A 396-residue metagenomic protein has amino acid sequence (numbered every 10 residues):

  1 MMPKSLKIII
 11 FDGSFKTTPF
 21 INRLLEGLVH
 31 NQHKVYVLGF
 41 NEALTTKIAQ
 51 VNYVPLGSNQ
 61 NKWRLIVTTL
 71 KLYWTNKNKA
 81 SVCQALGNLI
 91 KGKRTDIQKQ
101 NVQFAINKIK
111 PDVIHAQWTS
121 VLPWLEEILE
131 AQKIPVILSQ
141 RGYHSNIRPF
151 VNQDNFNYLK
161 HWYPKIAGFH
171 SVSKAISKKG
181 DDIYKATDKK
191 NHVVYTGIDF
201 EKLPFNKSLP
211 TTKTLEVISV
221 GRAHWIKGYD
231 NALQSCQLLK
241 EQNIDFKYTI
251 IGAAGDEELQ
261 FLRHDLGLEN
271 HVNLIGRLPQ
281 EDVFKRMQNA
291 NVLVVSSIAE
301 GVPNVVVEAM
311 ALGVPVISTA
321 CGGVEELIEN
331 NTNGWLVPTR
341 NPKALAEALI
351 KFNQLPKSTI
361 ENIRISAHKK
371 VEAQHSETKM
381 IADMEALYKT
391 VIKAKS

Functional and structural regions predicted by a protein language model:
H170, L209-K227, L233-C236, I251: Conserved donor-binding/catalytic core segment of Leloir-type glycosyltransferases
A175, G197: Carbohydrate-associated surface elements
I198, V220, K247-Q260, G276: Glycosyltransferase donor-sugar binding loop
Q260-L278: Nucleotide-activated donor-binding/catalytic signature segment of Leloir-type glycosyltransferases, i.e., the conserved
R277-L278, K285-A290: Short alpha-helical donor nucleotide-sugar binding micro-motif in glycosyltransferases
I298: Aromatic "clamp/platform" in nucleotide-sugar-dependent glycosyltransferases that forms part of the donor/acceptor
P315-S318: Short hydrophobic beta-strand element within catalytic cores of glycosyltransferases and related nucleotide-activated
N330-N331, W335-P342, K351-K357: Conserved acidic donor-binding segment of nucleotide-sugar-dependent glycosyltransferases
